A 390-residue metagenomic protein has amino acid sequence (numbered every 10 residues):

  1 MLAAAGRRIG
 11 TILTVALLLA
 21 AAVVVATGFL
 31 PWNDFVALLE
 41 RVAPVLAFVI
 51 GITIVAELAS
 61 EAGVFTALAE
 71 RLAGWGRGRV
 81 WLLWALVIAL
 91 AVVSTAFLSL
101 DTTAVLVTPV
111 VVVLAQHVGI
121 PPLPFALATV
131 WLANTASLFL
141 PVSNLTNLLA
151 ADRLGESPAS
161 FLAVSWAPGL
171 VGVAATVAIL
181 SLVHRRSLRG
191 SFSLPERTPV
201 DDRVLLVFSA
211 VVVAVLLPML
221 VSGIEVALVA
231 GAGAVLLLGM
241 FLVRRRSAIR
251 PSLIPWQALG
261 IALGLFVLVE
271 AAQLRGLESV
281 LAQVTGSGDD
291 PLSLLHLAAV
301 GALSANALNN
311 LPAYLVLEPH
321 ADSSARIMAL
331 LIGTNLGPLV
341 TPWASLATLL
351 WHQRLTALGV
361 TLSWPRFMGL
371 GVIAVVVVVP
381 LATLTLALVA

Functional and structural regions predicted by a protein language model:
M1-L30, V42-I54, L205-V215, I224-F241 (+1 more regions): Hydrophobic mid-bilayer segments of alpha-helices in multi-pass membrane transport proteins, especially secondary
A4-I12, W32-V45, E156-P168, T198-D202 (+5 more regions): Interfacial loop-to-helix junctions that mark the boundaries of transmembrane helices in multi-pass membrane
W32, V36-V118, P122, W256-A258 (+1 more regions): Membrane-embedded alpha-helical segments and adjacent helix-loop junctions characteristic of multi-pass solute
R41-T53, S160-V177, A325-T341: Alpha-helical transmembrane segments
E70, V183-S209, R244-I254: Flexible interhelical linker loops that connect adjacent transmembrane helices in multi-pass membrane transporters
G78-L86, H117-T129, E156-A167, S324-N335 (+1 more regions): Membrane-interface alpha-helices at helix entry/exit sites of multi-pass transporters
T95-V105, P122-E156, V177, A305-L315 (+1 more regions): Alpha-helical transmembrane segments and, especially, the helix-loop junctions at the ends of these helices
I120, A159-R203, V340-A390: Juxtamembrane and boundary regions of transmembrane helices in multi-pass small-molecule transporters and channels
